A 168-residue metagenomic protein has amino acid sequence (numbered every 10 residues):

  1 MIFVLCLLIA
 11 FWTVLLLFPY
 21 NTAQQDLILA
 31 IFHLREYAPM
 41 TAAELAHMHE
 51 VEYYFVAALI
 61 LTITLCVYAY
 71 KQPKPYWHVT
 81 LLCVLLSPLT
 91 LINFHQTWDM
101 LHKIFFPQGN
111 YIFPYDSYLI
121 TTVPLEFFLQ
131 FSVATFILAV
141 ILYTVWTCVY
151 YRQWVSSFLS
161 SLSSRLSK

Functional and structural regions predicted by a protein language model:
L5-Y20, Y76-D99: Hydrophobic alpha-helical membrane-insertion segments
I9-E50, T97, S117-Y118, V123: Long, glycine/tryptophan/cysteine-rich extracytoplasmic
L27, I92-P114: Juxtamembrane non-transmembrane "cap" segments at the membrane-aqueous interface of multi-pass membrane proteins
A38-T64, F128-T135: Individual transmembrane alpha-helix segments
L61-C66, T135-T147: Hydrophobic cores of alpha-helical transmembrane segments in multi-pass inner/ER membrane proteins, independent
A69-W77, W154-V155: Membrane-interface helix-boundary motifs at transmembrane edges
P107-F127: Short, membrane-exposed interhelical loops at transmembrane-helix boundaries
T147-S163: Membrane-interface capping segments at transmembrane-helix boundaries
